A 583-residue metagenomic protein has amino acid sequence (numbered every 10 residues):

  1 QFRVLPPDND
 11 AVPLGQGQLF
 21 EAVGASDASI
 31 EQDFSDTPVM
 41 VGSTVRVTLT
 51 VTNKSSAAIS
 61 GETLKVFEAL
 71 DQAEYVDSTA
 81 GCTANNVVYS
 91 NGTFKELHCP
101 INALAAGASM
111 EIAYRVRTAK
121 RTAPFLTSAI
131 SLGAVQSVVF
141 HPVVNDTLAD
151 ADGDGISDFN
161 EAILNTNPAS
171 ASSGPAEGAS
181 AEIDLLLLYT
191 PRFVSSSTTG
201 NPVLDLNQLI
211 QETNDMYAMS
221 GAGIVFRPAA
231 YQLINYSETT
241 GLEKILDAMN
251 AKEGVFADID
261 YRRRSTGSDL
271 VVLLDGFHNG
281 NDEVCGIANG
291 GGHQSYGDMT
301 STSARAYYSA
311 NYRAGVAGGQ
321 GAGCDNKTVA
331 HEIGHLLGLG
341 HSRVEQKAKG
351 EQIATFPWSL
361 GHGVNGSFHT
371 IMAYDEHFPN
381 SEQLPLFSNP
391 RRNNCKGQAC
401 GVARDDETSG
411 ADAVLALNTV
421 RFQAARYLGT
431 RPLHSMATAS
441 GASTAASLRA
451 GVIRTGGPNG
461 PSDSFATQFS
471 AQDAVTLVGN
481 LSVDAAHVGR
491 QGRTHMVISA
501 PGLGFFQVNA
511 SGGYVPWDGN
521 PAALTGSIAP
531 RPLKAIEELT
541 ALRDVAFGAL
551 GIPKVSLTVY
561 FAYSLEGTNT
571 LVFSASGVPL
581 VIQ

Functional and structural regions predicted by a protein language model:
Q1, I101-A123, L542-G548: Low-complexity, intrinsically disordered segments enriched in Ser/Thr together with acidic residues
F2-S29, A84, P124-D150: Extracellular/luminal low-complexity Ser/Thr/Pro-rich, glycosylation-prone repeat/linker regions
G17-M40, S440-A466: Low-complexity, acidic Ser/Thr/Pro/Gly-rich terminal tails and inter-domain linkers that flank the onset of structured
V41-E62, D473-A485: Short beta-strand elements of extracellular/lumenal beta-sandwich folds
A58-G61, E74, F125, A181-I183 (+1 more regions): Short acidic/proline- and small/hydrophobic-mixed sequence motifs that coincide with surface turns and coil-to-beta
G61-H98, A103, L503-L524: A surface/secretory-pathway sequence property marking extracellular, secreted, or lumenal proteins enriched
N145-G178: Extracellular calcium-associated, cysteine-rich motifs in secreted modular proteins
S173-R431: Extracellular (secreted or membrane-anchored) zinc-dependent metallopeptidases, primarily metzincins but also closely
